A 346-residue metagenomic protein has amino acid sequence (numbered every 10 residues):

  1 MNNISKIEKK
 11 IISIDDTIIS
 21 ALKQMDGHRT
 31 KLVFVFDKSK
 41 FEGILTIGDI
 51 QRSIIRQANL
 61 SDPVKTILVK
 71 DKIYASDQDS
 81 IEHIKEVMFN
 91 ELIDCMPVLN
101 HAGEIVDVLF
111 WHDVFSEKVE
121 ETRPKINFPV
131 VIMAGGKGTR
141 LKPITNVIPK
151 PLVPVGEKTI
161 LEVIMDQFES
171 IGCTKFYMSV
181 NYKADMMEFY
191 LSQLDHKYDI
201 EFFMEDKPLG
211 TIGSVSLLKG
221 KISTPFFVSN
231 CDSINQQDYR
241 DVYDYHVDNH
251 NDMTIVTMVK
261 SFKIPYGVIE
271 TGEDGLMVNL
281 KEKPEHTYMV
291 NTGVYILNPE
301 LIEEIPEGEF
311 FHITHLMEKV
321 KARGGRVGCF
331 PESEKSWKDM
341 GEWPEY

Functional and structural regions predicted by a protein language model:
M1-K10, D62-K72, T145-I148: Bateman (tandem CBS) regulatory domains
K10-R29, F36-D37, I54, Y74-I93 (+2 more regions): The conserved cystathionine-beta-synthase
G43-G48, V106-H112: Short hydrophobic beta-strand motif reused across regulatory alpha/beta modules
I50-K65, H112-N127, M289: A short, polar/charged loop-to-alpha-helix boundary motif
I55, I126, K158-C231, D241 (+3 more regions): Conserved N-terminal catalytic core of the sugar/cofactor nucleotidyltransferase
D113-V147, I160: N-terminal nucleotide-binding beta1-loop-alpha1 segment
F226-F227, I234, R240-V247, K260-K263 (+1 more regions): Catalytic-core segments of class I nucleotidyltransferases/pyrophosphorylases that form NMP-activated intermediates
N249-V259: A short, conserved acidic/glycine-rich loop-to-beta-strand motif that forms the donor nucleotide-sugar/metal
